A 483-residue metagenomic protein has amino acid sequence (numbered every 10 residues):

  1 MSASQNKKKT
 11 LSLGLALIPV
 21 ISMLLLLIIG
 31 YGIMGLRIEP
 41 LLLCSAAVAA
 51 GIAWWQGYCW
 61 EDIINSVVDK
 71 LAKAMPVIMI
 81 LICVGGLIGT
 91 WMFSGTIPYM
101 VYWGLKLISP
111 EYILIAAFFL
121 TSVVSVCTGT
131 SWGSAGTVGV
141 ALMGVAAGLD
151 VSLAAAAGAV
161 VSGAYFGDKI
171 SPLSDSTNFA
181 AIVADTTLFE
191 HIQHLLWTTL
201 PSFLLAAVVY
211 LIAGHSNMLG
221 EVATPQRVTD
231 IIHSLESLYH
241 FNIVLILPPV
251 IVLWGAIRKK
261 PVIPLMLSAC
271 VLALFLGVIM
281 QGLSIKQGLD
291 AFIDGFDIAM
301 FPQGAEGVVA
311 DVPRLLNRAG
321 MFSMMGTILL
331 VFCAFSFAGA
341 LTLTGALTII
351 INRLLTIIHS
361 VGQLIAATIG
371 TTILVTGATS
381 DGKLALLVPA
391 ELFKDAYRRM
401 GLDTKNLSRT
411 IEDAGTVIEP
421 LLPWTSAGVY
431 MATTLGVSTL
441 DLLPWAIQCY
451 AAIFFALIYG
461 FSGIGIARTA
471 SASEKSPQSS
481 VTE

Functional and structural regions predicted by a protein language model:
M1-V77, W197, P201-L205, N217-C333 (+1 more regions): Hydrophobic transmembrane alpha-helices of multi-pass small-molecule transporters
S2, K9, G14-L15, I52-E61 (+11 more regions): Alpha-helical transmembrane segments of multi-pass membrane transport proteins
S2-K9, M75, M92-W103, F119-V123 (+3 more regions): Short juxtamembrane and helix-loop transition motifs at transmembrane-helix boundaries in membrane proteins
V20-L27, F118-S122, G139-M143, L247-L253 (+2 more regions): Hydrophobic, membrane-inserted alpha-helices
M34, K169-P172, A180-H233, V244 (+2 more regions): Juxtamembrane and boundary regions of transmembrane helices in multi-pass small-molecule transporters and channels
L41-A49, D69, K73, V77 (+12 more regions): Alpha-helical transmembrane segments of multi-pass membrane proteins, especially transporters and channels
G57-A147, A305-K394: Membrane-embedded alpha-helical segments and adjacent helix-loop junctions characteristic of multi-pass solute
S109-P201, I369-D413, S480: Hydrophobic transmembrane alpha-helices that form the pore/transport pathway of multi-pass ion and small-solute
